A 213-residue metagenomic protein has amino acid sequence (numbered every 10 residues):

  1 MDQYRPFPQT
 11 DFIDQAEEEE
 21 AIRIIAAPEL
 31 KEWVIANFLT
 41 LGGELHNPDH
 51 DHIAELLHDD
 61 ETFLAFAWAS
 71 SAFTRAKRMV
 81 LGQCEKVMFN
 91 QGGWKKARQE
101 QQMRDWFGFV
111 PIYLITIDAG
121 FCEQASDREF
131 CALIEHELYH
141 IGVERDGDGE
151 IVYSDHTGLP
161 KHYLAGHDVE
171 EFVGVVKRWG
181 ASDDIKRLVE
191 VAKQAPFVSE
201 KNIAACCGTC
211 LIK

Functional and structural regions predicted by a protein language model:
D2-F7, F12-A21, P28-F38, G42 (+2 more regions): Metalloprotease/metallohydrolase-associated module, dominated by Zn2+-dependent proteases
R128: Residue-centric detector for conserved, function-critical "anchor" positions in compact interaction modules
A132-E144: Active-site recognition of the HExxH zinc-binding catalytic motif
